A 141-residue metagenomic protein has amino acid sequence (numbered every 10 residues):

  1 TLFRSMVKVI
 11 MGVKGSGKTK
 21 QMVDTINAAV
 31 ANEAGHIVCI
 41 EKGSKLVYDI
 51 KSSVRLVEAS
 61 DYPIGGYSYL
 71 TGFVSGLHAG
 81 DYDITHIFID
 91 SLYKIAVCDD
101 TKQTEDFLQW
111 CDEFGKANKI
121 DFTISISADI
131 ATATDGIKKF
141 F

Functional and structural regions predicted by a protein language model:
T1-L2: Short, small-residue-biased leader/transition segments that mark boundaries at the very start of proteins
M6-G76, A133-D135: Conserved P-loop
V30, H78, D112-G115: Conserved ATPase "switch" residues in P-loop NTPase domains
G80-D83: N-terminal targeting/trafficking signals and adjacent low-complexity tails
I89-F141: Replace "adjacent to P-loop NTPase cores in ATP/GTP-dependent enzymes" with "adjacent to NTP-binding cores
